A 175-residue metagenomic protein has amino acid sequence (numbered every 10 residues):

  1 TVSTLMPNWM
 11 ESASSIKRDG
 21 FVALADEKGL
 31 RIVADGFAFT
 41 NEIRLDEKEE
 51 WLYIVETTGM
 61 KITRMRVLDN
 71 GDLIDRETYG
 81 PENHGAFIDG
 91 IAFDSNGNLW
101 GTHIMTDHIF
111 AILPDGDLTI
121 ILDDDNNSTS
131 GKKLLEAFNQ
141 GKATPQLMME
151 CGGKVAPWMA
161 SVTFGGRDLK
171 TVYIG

Functional and structural regions predicted by a protein language model:
T1, P7-N8, I16-V22, L30-W51 (+5 more regions): Beta-rich, blade/repeat-based domains predominating in secreted/periplasmic proteins but also intracellular
G20-A23, K61-T63, H108-F110: A short loop-to-beta-strand structural motif that recurs across blades of beta-propeller domains
I32, K61, T78, I120-I121: Conserved beta-strand positions that form and line the central face of beta-propeller blades
K61-I91: Anionic-ligand binding region
M65-D72, P114-T119, D124-N126: Short loop/turn segments immediately following beta-strands, especially the blade-tip and inter-blade linker loops
D123-V155: Charged, glycine/proline-rich intrinsically disordered loops and linkers
